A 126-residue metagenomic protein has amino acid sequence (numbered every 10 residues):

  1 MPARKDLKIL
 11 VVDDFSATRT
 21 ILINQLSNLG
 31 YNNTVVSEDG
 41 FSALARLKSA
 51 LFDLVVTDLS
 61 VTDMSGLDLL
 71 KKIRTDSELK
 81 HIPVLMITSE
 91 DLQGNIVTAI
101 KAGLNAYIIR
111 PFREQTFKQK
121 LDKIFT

Functional and structural regions predicted by a protein language model:
D6-A17, L22-L26, V55: Conserved acidic segment of CheY-like receiver
V36-L54: Acidic, metal-coordinating helix/loop segments flanking the phosphotransfer/catalytic sites of two-component signaling
S37-F41, I96, E114: Conserved Asp/Asn-Gly motif in the active-site loop of CheY-like receiver
D39, S65-K71: Acidic catalytic/metal-coordinating carboxylates
D58, T88: Active-site residues of response regulator receiver
V61-T62, K80, L92: The feature encodes the CheY-like receiver
D68, D91-A106: Alpha4 helix (beta4-alpha4-beta5 surface) of REC/receiver domains from two-component response regulators
F112-L121: C-terminal output helix
